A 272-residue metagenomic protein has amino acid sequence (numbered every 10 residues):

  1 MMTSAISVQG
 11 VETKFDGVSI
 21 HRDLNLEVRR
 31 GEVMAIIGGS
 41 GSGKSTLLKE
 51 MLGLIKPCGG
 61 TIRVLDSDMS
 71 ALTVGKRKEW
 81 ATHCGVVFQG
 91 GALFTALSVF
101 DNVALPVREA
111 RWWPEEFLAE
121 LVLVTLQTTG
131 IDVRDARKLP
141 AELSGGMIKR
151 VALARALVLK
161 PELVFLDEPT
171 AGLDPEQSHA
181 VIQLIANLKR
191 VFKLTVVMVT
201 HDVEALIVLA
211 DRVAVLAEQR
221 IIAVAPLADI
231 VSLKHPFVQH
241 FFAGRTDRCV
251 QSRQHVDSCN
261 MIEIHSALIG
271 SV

Functional and structural regions predicted by a protein language model:
L52: Helix-to-loop junction immediately C-terminal to a conserved catalytic motif
E116-R134: Conserved ABC ATPase "signature" region
L139-L143, M147: Conserved ABC ATPase signature
K160: Conserved catalytic motifs of ABC-family nucleotide-binding domains
V164-D167: Catalytic Walker B motif of ABC-type/P-loop ATPase nucleotide-binding domains
